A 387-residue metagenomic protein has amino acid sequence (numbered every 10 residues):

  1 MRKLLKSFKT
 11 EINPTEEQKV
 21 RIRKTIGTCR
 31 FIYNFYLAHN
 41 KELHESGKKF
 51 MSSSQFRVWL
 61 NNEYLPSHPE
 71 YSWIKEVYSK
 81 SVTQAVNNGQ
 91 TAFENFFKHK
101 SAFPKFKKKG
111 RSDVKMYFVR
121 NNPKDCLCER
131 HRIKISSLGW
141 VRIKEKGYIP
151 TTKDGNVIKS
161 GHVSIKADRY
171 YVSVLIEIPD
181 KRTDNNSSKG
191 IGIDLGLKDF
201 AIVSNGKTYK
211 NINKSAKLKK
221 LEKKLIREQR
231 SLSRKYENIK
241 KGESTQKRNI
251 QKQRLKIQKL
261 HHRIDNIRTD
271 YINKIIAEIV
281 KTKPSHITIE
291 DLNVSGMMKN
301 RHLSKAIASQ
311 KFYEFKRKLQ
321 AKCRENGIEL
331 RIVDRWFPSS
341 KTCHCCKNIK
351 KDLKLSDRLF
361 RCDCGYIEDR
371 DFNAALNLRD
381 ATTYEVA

Functional and structural regions predicted by a protein language model:
M1-V82: Gly/serine-rich nucleotide phosphate-binding loop at the start of the catalytic core of nucleotide/ADP-ribose-handling
K6, T151-D154, K166-A387: Positively charged, helix-rich recognition surfaces that bind polyanionic ligands
S7-E11, W140, S160, G190: Well-ordered beta-strand positions in beta-sheet-rich domains
L37-H44, F93, F97-P104, I178: Long, hydrophobic, amphipathic alpha-helical segments used as structural scaffolds
Q55-R169: Acidic carboxylate diad motif detector
